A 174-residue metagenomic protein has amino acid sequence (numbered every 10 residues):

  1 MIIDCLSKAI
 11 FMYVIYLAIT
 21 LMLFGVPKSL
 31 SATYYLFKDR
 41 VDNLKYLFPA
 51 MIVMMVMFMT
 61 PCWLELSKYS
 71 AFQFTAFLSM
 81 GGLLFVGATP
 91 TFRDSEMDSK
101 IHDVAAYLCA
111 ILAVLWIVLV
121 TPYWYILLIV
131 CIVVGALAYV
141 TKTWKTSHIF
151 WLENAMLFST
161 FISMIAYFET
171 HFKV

Functional and structural regions predicted by a protein language model:
M1-L66: N-terminal topogenic module of multi-pass integral membrane proteins
C5-A9, K68-F77, Y123-V130, I149-E153: Membrane-interfacial loop-to-transmembrane alpha-helix junctions, especially the N-terminal start
F11-L21, I52-W63, G81-L83, L127-T141 (+1 more regions): Hydrophobic core of alpha-helical transmembrane segments in multi-pass integral membrane proteins
F24-K28, T91-S95, W144-S147, F172: Transmembrane helix-loop junctions in multipass membrane proteins, especially transporters and channels
L36-V41, W63-A71, D94-K100, T143-W151: Membrane-interface helix-boundary motifs at transmembrane edges
P61-S67, P90, L112-P122, A138-K145: Hydrophobic alpha-helical transmembrane segments
Q73-I129: Membrane-proximal helix-loop-helix units in multi-pass membrane proteins
V120-V174: Terminal transmembrane helical module of multi-pass membrane proteins
